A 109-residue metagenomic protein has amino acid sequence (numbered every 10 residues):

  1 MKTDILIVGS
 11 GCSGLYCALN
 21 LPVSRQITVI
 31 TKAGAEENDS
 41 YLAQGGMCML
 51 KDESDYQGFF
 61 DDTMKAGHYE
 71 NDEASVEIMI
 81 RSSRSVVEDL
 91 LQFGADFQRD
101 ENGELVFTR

Functional and structural regions predicted by a protein language model:
D4-V29: N-terminal Rossmann-like FAD-binding beta1-loop-alpha1 element of flavoenzymes
A35-R109: Conserved N-terminal/central alpha/beta ligand/cofactor-binding core
